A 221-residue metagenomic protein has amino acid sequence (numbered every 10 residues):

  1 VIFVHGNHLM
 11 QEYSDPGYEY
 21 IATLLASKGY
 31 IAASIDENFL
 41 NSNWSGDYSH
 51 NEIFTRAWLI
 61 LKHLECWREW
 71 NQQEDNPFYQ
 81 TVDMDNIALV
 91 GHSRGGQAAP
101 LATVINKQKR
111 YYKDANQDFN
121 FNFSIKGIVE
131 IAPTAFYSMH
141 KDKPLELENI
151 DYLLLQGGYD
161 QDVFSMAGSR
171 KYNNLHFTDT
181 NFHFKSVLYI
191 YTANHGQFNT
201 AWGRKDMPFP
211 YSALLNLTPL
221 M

Functional and structural regions predicted by a protein language model:
V1-G29: Short, surface-exposed "cap/lid" segments of acyl-processing enzymes
I2-H8, D36, A132, Q156-G157: The conserved beta1-alpha1 loop
M10-E12, N41-G46, A98, Y137-K141 (+2 more regions): Extracytoplasmic/secreted cell-surface and envelope-processing proteins
A26-N41: Conserved alpha/beta-hydrolase
G46-S93: Gly/Ser-rich "nucleophile elbow"/oxyanion-hole loop immediately N-terminal to the catalytic nucleophile in hydrolases
G96-Q108: Short glycine-enriched nucleophile-adjacent loop and the immediately C-terminal alpha-helix near the catalytic center
R110-P133, I150-D151: A conserved short beta-strand
L145-L220: Active-site-adjacent alpha-helix of alpha/beta-hydrolase-fold enzymes
